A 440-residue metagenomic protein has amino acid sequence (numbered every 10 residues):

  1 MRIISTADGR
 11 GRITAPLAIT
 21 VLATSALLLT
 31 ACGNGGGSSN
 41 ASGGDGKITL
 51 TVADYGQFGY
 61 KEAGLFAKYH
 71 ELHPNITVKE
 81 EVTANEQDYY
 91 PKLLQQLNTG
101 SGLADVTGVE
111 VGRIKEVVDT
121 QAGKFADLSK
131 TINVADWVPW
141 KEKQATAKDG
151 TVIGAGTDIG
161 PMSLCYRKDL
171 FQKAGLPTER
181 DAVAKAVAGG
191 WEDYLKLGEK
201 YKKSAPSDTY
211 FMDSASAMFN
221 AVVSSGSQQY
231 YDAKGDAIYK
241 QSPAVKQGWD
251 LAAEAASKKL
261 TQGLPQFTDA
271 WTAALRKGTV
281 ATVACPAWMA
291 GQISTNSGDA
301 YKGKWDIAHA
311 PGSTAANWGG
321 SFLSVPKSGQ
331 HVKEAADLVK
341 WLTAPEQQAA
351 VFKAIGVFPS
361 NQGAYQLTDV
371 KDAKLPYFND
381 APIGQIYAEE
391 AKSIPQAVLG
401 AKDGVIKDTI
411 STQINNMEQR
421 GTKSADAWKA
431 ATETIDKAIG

Functional and structural regions predicted by a protein language model:
R2-K115, N133, T178, Q330-E334 (+4 more regions): Conserved N-terminal structural module of periplasmic/extracytoplasmic solute-binding proteins
I3, F378-E433: C-terminal capping/gating helix-and-loop segments adjacent to ligand/active sites or protein-protein/ligand interfaces
E110-S163, K302-A308, K374: Hinge/lid segment of periplasmic solute-binding proteins
V118-T120, E142-A182, S214-K234, N317-V325 (+1 more regions): Periplasmic solute-binding protein
D127-W137, A182-A188, Q228-Q247, T295-A300 (+2 more regions): Short, solvent-exposed loop/beta-turn-alpha elements that line the ligand-binding surface or hinge of extracytoplasmic
K143-A145, A308, I355-V405: Long, aromatic- and glycine/proline-rich binding clefts that accommodate carbohydrate-like moieties
L195-E199, G235-P265: Glycine-centered hinge/linker elements that transmit conformational signals in sensory and ligand-binding systems
S257-T261, N296-F358: Extracytoplasmic/periplasmic substrate-recognition and gating elements
